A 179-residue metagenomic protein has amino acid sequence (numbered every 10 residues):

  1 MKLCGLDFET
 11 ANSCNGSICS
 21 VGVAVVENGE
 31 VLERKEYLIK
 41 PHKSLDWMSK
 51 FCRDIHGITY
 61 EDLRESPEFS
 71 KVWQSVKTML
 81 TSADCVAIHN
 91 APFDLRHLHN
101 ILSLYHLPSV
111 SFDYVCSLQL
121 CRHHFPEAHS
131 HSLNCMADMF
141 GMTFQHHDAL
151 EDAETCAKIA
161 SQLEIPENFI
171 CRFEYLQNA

Functional and structural regions predicted by a protein language model:
M1-N100, S111, D138-H147: Conserved non-catalytic scaffold segment of RNase H-like nuclease domains
F8-T10, S117, C156: Ser/Thr-centric signal marking residues that sit in or immediately flank functional binding/regulatory motifs
C19, C116, C135: Functionally engaged cysteine thiol sites
A83-L102, H131-A179: Acidic, Mg2+-coordinating catalytic module of metal-dependent nucleases/exonucleases that use a two-metal-ion mechanism
S103-P108: A mobile, often basic/glycine-rich helix-loop segment that functions as the active-site lid/recognition loop
Y114-H131: Short alpha-helix plus adjacent loop in nuclease-associated cores
